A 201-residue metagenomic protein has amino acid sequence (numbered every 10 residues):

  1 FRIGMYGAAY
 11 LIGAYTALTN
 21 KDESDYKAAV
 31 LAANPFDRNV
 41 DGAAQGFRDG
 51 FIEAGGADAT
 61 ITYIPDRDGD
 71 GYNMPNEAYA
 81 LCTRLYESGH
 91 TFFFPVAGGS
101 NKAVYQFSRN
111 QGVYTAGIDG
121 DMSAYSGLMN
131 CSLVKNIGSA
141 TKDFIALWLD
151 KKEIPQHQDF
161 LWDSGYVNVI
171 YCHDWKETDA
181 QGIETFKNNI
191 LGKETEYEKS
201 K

Functional and structural regions predicted by a protein language model:
F1-K201: A residue-level marker of the well-folded mature domains of exported/periplasmic proteins
